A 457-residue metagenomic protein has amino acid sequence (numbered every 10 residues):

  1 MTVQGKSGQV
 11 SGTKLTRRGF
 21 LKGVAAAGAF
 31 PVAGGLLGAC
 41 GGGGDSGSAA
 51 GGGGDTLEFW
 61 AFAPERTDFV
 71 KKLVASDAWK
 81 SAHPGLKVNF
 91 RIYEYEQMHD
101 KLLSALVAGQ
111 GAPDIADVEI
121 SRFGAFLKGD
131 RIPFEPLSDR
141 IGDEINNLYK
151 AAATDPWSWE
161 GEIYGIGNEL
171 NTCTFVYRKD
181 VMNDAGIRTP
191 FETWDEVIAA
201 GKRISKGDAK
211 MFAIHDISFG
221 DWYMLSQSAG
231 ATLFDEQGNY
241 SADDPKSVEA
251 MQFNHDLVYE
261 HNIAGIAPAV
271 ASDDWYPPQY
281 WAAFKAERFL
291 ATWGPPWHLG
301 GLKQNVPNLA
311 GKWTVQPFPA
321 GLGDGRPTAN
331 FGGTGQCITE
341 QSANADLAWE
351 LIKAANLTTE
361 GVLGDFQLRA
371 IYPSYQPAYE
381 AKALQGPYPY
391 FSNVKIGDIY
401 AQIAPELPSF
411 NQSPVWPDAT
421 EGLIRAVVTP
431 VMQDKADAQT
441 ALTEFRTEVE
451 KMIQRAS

Functional and structural regions predicted by a protein language model:
M1-T16, A26-G35: N-terminal secretory signal peptides
V3, G8, S158, N393-E448: C-terminal capping/gating helix-and-loop segments adjacent to ligand/active sites or protein-protein/ligand interfaces
G53-P64, K87-R91, D114-I115: Short, well-ordered beta-strand elements
E65-K87: Short, polar/charged alpha-helical segment
A105, P113-A116, E144-V181, K210-M211 (+2 more regions): A structural signal for short loop-to-beta-strand junctions that line the ligand-binding cleft of periplasmic/secreted
E119-T172, N183, E192, I198 (+2 more regions): Hinge/lid segment of periplasmic solute-binding proteins
G124-F126, P296-L309, G321-G422: C-terminal lobe and pocket-closing loops of periplasmic/extracytoplasmic Venus-flytrap solute-binding proteins
G201-R203, N239-D274, F318: Glycine-centered hinge/linker elements that transmit conformational signals in sensory and ligand-binding systems
